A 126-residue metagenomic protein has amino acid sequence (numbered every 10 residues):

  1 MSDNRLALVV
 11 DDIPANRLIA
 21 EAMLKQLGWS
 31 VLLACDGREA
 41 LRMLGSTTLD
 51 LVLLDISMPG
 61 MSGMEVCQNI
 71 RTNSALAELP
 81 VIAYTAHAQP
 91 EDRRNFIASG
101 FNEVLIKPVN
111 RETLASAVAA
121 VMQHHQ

Functional and structural regions predicted by a protein language model:
L18-Q26: Charged docking surfaces used in two-component/phosphorelay signaling
G28-C35, M43, C67, L105: Short hydrophobic/Thr-rich beta-strand motif most characteristic of the beta2 strand and flanking loop of CheY-like
T47-L53: Active-site beta3 strand of CheY-like receiver
M58: Receiver (REC) domain active-site loop signature in two-component systems and cognate sites in sensor histidine kinases
V109-V118: C-terminal output helix
